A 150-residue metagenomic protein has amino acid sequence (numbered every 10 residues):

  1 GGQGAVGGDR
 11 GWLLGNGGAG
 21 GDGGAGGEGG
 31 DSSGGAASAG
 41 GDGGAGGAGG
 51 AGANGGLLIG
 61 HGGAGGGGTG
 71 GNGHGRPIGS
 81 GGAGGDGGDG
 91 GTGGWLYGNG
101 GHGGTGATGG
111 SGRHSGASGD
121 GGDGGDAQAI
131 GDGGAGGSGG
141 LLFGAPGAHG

Functional and structural regions predicted by a protein language model:
G1-G150: Long, compositionally biased tandem-repeat segments
